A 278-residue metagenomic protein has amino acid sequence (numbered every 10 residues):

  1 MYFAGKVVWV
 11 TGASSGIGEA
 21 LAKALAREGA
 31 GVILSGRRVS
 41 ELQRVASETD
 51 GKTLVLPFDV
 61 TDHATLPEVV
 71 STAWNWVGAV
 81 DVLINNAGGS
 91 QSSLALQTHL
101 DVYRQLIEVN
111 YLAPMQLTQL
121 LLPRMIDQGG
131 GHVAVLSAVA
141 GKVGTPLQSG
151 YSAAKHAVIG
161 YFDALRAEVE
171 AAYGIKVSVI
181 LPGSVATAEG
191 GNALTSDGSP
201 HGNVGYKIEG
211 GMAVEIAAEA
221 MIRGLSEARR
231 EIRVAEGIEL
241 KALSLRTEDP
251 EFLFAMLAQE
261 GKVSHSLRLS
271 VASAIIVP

Functional and structural regions predicted by a protein language model:
V7, S14-S15: Conserved glycine-rich cofactor-binding loop
E28-V45: Conserved glycine-rich Rossmann-like NAD(P)H-binding loop of the short-chain dehydrogenase/reductase
F58-E68, L100: The beta1-alpha1 cofactor-binding region of Rossmann-like NAD(H)/NADP(H)-dependent oxidoreductases
L94-A95, H99-Q105: Substrate-binding pocket helix/loop in short-chain dehydrogenase/reductase
T118, A154: Active-site helix of classical SDR
A138: Residue(s) in the substrate-gating loop at a strand-loop-helix junction that position the organic substrate next
E170-G237: SDR active-site lid
